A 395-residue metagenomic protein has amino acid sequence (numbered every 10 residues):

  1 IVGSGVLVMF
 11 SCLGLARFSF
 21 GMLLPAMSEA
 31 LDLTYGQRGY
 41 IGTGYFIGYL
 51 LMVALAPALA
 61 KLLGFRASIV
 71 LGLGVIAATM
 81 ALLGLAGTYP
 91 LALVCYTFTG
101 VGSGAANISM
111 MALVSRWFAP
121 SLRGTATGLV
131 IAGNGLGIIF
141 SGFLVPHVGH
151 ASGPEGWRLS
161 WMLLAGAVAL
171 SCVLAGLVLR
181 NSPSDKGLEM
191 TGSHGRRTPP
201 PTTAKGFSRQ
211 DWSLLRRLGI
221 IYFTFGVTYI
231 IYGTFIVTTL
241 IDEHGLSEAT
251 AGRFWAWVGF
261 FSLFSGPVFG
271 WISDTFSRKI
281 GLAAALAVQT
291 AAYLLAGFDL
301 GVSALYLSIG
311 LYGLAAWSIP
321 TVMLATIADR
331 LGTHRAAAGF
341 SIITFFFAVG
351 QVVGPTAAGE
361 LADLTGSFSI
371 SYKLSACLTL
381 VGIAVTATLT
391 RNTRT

Functional and structural regions predicted by a protein language model:
F20-G21, D211-L263: Extracytoplasmic gate region of multi-pass secondary transporters
D32, G64, L85-P90, G245 (+2 more regions): Helix-breaking motifs and short loop linkers at transmembrane-helix boundaries and internal kinks in secondary membrane
M52-G64, G266-S277, D363: Helix-to-loop junctions at the C-terminal end of transmembrane segments in multipass secondary transporters
G74-G87, V288-L300: C-terminal ends and interior cores of transmembrane alpha-helices in multi-pass membrane transporters/permeases
Y96-A132: Cytoplasmic helix-loop-helix junction between adjacent transmembrane helices in 12-TM secondary transporters
L129-N181: Helix-loop-helix hairpin linking two adjacent transmembrane segments in secondary transporters
A165-H194, V385-L389: C-terminal membrane-cytosol helix-exit motif in multi-pass small-molecule transporters
S262, S273-T326: C-terminal transmembrane helical hairpin of 12-TM major facilitator-type secondary transporters
